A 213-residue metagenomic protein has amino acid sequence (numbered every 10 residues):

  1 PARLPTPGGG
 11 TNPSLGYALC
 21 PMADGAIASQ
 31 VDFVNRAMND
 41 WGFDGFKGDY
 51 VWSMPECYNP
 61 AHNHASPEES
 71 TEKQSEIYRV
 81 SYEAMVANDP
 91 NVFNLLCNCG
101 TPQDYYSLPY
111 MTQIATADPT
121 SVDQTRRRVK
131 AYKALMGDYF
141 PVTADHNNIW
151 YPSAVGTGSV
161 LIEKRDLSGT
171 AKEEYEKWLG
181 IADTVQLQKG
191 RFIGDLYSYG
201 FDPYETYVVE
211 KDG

Functional and structural regions predicted by a protein language model:
P1-T11, P60-H62, L108-A117: Aromatic- and acidic-residue-enriched segments that line the glycan-binding/catalytic groove of carbohydrate-active
P1-W41: Active-site-adjacent "subsite" loops/lids of carbohydrate-active enzymes
S14-G16, N63-H64, T184-G190: A generic short-segment signal for beta-strand/edge and adjacent turn/coil regions
M22, A26, S70-K73, I77: Conserved acidic
Q30-H64: Active-site groove signature of glycoside hydrolases
A61-K73: Glycine-rich tight-turn/loop motif centered on a GG-T
Q74-G213: Active-site-proximal substrate-binding groove within the catalytic cores of carbohydrate-active enzymes
